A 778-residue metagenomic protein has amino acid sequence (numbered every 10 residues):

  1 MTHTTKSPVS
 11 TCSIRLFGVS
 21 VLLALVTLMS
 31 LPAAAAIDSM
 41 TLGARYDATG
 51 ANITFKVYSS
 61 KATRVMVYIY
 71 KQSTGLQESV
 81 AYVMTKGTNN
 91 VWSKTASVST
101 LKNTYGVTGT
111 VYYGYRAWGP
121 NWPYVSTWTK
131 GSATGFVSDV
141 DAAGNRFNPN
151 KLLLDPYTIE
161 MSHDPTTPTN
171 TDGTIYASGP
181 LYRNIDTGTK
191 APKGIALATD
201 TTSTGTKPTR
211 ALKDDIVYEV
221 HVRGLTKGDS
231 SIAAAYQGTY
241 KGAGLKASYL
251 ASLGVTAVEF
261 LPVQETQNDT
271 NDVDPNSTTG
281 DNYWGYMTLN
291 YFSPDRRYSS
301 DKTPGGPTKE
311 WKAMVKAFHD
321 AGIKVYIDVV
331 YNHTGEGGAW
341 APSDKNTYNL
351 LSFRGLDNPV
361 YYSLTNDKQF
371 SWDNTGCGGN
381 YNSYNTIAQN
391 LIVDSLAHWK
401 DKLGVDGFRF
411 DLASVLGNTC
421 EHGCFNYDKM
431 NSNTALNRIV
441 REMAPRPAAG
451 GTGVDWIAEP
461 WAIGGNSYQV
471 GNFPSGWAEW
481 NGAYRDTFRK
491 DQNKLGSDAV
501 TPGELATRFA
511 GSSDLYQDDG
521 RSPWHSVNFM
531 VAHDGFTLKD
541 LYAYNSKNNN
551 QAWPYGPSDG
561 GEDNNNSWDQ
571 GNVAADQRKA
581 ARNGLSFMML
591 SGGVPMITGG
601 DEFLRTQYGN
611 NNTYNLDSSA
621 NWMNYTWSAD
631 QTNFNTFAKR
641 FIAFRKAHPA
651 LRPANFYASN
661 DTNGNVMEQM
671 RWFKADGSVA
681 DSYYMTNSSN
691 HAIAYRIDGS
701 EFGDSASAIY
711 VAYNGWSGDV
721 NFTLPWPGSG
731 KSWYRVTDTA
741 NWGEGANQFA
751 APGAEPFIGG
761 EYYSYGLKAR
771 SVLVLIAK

Functional and structural regions predicted by a protein language model:
M1-C12: N-terminal secretory signal peptides that target proteins for export/translocation
G18-S30: Bacterial N-terminal signal peptides
S30-D214, Y218, R223, L250 (+4 more regions): Carbohydrate-interacting/catalytic domains
V57, Y115, V220, L250 (+9 more regions): Conserved, mostly hydrophobic/aromatic
D172, A177-P180, T187, T209-L212 (+5 more regions): Substrate-binding/active-site clefts of carbohydrate-active enzymes
I216-Y218, V258, V325-I327, F408 (+2 more regions): Hydrophobic faces of well-ordered beta-strands that scaffold small-molecule active sites in alpha/beta enzyme cores
L261-N268, V329-G338, L412-G417, A458-G464 (+2 more regions): Short, solvent-exposed turn/loop segments enriched in Gly/Ser/Thr/Pro and often Arg
G404, K429-G599, F603-L604, N612-L616 (+5 more regions): Conserved alpha/beta catalytic core and glycan-binding cleft of carbohydrate-active enzymes
